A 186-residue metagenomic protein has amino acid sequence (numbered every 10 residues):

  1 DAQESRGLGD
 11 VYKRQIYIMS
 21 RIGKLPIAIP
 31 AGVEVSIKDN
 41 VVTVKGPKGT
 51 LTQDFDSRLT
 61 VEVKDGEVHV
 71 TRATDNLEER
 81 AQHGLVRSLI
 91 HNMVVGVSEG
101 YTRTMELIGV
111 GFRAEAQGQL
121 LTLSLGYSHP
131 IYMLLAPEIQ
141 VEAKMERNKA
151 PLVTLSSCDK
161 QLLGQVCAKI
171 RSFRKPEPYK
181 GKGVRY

Functional and structural regions predicted by a protein language model:
D1-Q15: Single conserved hydrophobic/aromatic residue that forms the stacking wall/gate of nucleotide- or nucleobase-binding
I16-Y186: Structural preference for solvent-exposed beta-strand-turn elements and adjacent flexible terminal/loop segments within
